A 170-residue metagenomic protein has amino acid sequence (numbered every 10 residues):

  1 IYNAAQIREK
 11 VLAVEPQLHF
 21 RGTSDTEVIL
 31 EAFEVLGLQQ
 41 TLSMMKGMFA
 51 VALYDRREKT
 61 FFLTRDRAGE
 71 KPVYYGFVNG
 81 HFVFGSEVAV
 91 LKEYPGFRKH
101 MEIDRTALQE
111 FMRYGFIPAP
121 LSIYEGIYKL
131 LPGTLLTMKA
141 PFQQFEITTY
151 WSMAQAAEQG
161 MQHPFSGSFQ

Functional and structural regions predicted by a protein language model:
I1-Q170: Cysteine-centered catalytic environments shared across enzyme families
